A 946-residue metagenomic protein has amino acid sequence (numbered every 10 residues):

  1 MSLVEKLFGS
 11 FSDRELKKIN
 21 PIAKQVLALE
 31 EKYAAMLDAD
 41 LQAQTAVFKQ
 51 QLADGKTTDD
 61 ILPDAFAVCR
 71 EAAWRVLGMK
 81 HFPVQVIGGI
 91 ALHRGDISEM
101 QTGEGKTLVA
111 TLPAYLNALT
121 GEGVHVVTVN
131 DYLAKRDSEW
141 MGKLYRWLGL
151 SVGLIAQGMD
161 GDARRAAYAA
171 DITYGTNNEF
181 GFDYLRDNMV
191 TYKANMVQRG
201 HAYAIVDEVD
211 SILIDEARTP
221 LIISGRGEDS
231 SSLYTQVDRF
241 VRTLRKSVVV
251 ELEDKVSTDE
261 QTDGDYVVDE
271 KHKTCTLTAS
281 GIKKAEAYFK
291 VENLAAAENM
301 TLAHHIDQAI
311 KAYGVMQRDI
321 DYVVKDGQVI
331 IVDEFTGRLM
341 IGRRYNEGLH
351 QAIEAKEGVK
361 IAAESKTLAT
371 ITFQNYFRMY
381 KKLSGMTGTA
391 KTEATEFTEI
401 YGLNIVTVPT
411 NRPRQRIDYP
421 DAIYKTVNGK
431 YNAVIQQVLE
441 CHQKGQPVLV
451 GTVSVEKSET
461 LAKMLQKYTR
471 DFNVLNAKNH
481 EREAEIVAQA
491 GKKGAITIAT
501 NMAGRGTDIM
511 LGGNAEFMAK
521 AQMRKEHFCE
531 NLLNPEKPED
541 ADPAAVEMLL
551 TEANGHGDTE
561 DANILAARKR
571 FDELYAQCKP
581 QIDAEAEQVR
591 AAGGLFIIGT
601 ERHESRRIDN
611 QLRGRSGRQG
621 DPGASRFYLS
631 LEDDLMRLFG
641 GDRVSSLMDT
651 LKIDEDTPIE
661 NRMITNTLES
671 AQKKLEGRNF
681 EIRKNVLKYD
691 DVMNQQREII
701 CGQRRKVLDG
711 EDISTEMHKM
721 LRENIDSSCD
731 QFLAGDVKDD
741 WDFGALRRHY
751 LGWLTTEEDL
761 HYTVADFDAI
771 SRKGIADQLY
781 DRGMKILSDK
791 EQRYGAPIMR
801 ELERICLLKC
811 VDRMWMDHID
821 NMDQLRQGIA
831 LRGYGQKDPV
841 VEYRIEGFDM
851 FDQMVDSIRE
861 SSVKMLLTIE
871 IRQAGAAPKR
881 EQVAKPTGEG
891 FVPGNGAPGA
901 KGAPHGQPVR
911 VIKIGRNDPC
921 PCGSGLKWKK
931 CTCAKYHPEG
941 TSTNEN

Functional and structural regions predicted by a protein language model:
M1-S630, D634-L647, K652, G702 (+2 more regions): Conserved P-loop NTPase motor core
Y33, Y322-I330, T336-R343, V589-R590 (+6 more regions): Extended, charged helical/alpha-beta scaffold domains that provide interaction surfaces
T219, V448, R505, W815 (+2 more regions): Glycine-centered loop/turn positions within well-structured domains that cap or flank conserved ligand/cofactor-binding
G445-S458, D709-G710, V764-D768, P921: Short, Lys/Glu-rich amphipathic helical modules
V450, I498, W815, F851 (+2 more regions): Hydrophobic, well-ordered secondary-structure elements that form the walls of internal hydrophobic environments
R910-K929, C933, G940: Short Cys/His-rich zinc-binding micro-motifs
